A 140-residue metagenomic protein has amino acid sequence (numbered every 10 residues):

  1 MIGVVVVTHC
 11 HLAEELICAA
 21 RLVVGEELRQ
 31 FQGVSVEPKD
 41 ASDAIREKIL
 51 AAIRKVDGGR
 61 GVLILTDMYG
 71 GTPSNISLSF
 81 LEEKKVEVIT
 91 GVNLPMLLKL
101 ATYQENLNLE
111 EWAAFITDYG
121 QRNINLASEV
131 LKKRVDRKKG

Functional and structural regions predicted by a protein language model:
I2-L63, M68-G140: N-terminal loops that bind phosphate or other acidic moieties and the adjacent beta-alpha structural core
